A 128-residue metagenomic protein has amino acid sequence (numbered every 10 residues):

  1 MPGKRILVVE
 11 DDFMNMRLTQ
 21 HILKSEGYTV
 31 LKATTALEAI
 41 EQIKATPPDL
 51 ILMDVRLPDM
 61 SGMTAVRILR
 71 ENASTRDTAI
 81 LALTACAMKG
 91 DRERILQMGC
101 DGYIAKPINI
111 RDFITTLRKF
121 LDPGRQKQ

Functional and structural regions predicted by a protein language model:
E10: Conserved acidic carboxylate
M14, T35, S61-R67: Acidic catalytic/metal-coordinating carboxylates
M16, P58-S61, R76, M88 (+1 more regions): The feature encodes the CheY-like receiver
R17-S25: Charged docking surfaces used in two-component/phosphorelay signaling
K32-L50, R67: Acidic, metal-coordinating helix/loop segments flanking the phosphotransfer/catalytic sites of two-component signaling
E41, M63-R76: Short amphipathic alpha-helix used as the core "switch/output" element in two-component signaling
D54, T84: Active-site residues of response regulator receiver
I108-L117: C-terminal output helix
